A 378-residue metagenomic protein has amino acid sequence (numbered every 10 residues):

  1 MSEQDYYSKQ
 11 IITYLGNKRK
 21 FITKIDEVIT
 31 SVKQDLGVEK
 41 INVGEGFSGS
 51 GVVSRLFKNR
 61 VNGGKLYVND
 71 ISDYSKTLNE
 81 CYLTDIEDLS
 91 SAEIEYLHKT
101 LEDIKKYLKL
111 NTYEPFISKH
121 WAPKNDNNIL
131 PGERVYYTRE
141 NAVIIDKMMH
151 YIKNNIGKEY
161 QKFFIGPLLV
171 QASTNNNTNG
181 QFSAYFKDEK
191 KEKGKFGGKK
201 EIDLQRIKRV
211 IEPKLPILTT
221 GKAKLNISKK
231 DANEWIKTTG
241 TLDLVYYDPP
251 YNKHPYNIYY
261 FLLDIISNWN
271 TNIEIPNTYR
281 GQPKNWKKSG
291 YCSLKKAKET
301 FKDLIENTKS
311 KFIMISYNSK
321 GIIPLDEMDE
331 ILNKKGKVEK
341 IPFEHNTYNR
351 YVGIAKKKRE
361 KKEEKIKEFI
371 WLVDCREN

Functional and structural regions predicted by a protein language model:
M1-F47, V52-R60: S-adenosyl-L-methionine
S8, P324-N378: C-terminal catalytic and target-recognition region of SAM-dependent MTase-like enzymes, primarily methyltransferases
V43-F57, V68-D73, L169, K237-Y259 (+1 more regions): Conserved proline-anchored active-site loop of SAM-dependent methyltransferases that bridges a beta-strand
K65-Y67, S72-P216, N257-S293, E299: Class I S-adenosyl-L-methionine-dependent methyltransferase module
I211-N226, F301-F312: A structural motif corresponding to the C-terminal end of an alpha-helix and its immediate exit/capping segment
K229-E234: Conserved SAM/SAH-binding loop
K288-G336: Conserved Class I SAM-dependent methyltransferase catalytic core
